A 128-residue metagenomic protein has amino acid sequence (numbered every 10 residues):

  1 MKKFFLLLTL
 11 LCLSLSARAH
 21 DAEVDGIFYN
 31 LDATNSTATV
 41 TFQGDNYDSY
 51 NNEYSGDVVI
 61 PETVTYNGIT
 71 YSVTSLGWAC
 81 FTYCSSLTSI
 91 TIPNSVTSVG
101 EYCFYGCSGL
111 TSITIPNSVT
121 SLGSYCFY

Functional and structural regions predicted by a protein language model:
M1-F4: Positively charged n-region of N-terminal signal peptides that target proteins for export
L6-L7, Y83: Generic detector of N-terminal low-structure segments
T9-R18: Hydrophobic h-region of N-terminal signal peptides that target proteins for export in Gram-negative bacteria
D21-F81: LRR flanking "cap" motifs
F28-L31, G100-C103, G123: N-terminal regions of proteins, emphasizing targeting and processing segments when present
E53-S75, C84-S98, C107-S121: Structural signature of tandem-repeat unit edges
T120-Y128: Low-complexity/repetitive intrinsically disordered segments
